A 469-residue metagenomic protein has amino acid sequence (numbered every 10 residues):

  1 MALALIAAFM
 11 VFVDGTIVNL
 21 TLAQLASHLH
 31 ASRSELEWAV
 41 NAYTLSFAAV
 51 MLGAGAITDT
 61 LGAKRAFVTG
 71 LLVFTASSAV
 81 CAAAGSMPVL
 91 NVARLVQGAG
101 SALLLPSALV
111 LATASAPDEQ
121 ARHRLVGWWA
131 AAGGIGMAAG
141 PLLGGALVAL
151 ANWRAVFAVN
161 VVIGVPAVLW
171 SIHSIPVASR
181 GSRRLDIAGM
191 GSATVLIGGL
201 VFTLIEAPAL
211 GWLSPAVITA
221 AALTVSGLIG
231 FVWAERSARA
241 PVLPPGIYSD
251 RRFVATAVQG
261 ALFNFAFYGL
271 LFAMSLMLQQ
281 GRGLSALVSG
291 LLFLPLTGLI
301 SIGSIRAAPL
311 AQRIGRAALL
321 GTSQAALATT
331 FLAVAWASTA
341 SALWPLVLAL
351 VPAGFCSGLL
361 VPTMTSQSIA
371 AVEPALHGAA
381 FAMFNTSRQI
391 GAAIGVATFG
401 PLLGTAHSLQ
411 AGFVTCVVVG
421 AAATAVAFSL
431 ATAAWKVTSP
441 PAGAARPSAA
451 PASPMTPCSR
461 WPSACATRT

Functional and structural regions predicted by a protein language model:
M1-H173, A307, I314, L320-A328 (+4 more regions): Transmembrane-helix bundle of Major Facilitator Superfamily
M1-L20, R33, A39, S77 (+6 more regions): 12-transmembrane solute porter fold
A49, L103, V195-G198, G269 (+1 more regions): Residue-level signal for the membrane-embedded core of alpha-helical transmembrane segments, especially mid-helix
G55, A84-G85, P117, S174-V177 (+5 more regions): Short helix-capping/hinge motifs at transmembrane helix termini and TM-loop junctions
D59, T113, I175-P176, V201-A209 (+5 more regions): Membrane-water interface at transmembrane helix exits
L111, S115, A146, S174 (+5 more regions): A residue-level signal for alpha-helical anchor/packing sites in multi-pass solute transporters
G127, A149-G260, A266, L284-S285 (+6 more regions): Hydrophobic transmembrane-helix bundles of small-molecule transporters
T432-T469: Intrinsic disorder in cytosolic terminal tails and internal cytosolic loops of multi-pass membrane transporters
